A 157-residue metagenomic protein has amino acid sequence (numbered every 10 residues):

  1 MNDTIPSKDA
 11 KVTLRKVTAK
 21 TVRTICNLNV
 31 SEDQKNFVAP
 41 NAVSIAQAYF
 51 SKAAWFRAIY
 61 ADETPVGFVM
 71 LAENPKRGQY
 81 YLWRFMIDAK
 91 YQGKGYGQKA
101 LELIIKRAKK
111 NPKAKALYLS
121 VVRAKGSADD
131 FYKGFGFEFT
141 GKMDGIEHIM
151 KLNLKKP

Functional and structural regions predicted by a protein language model:
N2-I5, H148-P157: Terminal substrate-recognition subdomain of acyl/acetyltransferases
S7-W83, D88-K90, L101, K106-R107 (+2 more regions): Acetyl-CoA-dependent GNAT
D88-K90, K94, R123-A124: Active-site acidic-Proline motif in GNAT/NAT acetyltransferases
G95, P112-K113, G136: Short glycine-rich hinge loops at helix-strand junctions in the catalytic core of two-component histidine kinases
Q98, R123-G141: Conserved active-site alpha-helix within GNAT-family acetyltransferase domains
A108-S120: Conserved GNAT acetyl-CoA-binding A-motif
Y118-D129, G145-E147, K155: Conserved beta-strand-loop-alpha-helix junction that forms the acyl-donor binding cleft
